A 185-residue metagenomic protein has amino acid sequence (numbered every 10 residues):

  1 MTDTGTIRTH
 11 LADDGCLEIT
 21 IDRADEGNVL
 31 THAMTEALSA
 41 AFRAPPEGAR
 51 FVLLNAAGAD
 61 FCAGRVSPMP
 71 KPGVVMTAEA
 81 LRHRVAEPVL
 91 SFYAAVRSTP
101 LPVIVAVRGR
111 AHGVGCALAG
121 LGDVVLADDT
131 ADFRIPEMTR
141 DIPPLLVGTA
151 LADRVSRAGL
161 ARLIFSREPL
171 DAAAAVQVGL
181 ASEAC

Functional and structural regions predicted by a protein language model:
M1-A57: Conserved CoA-thioester-binding segment of acyl-CoA-metabolizing enzymes
T6-R8, A94-C185: Crotonase-fold acyl-CoA enzyme core
I19, R23, L38, L54 (+4 more regions): Terminal peptide-recognition signature
E26, G48, A56-S91: Glycine- (often His-adjacent) and acidic-residue-rich active-site loop that binds/positions the CoA thioester
E26-G27, A59, A111, R140: Glycine-/small-residue-rich active-site loops that bind phosphorylated ligands and cofactors
A33-A37, P88, A95: Charged catalytic carboxylate motif
